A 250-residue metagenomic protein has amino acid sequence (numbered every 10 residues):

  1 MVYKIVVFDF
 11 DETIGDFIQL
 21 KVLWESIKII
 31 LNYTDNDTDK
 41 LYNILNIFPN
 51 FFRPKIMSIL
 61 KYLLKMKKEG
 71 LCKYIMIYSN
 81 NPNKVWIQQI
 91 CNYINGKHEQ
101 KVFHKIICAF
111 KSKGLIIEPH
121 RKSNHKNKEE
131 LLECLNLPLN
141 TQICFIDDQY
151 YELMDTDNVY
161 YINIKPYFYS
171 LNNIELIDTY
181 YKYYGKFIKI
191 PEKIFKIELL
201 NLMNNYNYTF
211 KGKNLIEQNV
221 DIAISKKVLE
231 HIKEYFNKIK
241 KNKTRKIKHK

Functional and structural regions predicted by a protein language model:
M1-V2, G70-C72, P138-N140, D157: Short, well-ordered loop/turn elements at secondary-structure boundaries
V2-L115: Alpha-helical substrate-recognition element adjacent to the catalytic core
I27-T38, K238-K250: Intrinsic low-complexity, intrinsically disordered segments enriched in polar/basic residues
K84-H249: C-terminal cap/substrate-recognition subdomain and adjoining C-terminal extension of metal-dependent phosphatase-like
